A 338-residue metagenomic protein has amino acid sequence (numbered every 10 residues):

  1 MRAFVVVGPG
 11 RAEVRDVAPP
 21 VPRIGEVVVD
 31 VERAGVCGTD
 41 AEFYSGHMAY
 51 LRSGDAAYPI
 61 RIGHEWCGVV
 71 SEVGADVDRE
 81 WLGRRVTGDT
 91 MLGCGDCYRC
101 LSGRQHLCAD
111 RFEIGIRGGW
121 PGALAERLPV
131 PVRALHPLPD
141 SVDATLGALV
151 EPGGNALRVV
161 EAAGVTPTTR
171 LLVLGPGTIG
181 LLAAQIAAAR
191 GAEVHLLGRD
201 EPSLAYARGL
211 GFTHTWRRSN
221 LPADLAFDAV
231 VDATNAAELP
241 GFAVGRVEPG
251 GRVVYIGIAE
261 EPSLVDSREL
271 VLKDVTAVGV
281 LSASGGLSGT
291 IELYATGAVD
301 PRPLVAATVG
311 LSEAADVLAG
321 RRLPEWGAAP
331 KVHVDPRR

Functional and structural regions predicted by a protein language model:
M1, S284, S288-R338: C-terminal hydrophobic helical "lid"/dimerization subdomain of Rossmann-like NAD(P)H-dependent oxidoreductases
R2, E13, D30, C67-V69 (+1 more regions): Residues located in well-ordered beta-strands
P20-A34, A49-Y98, P139-S141: Glycine-rich beta-strand-centered segment in the early N-terminal region that forms part of a ligand/cofactor-binding
S53, H64, C94-L174: NAD(P)H dinucleotide-binding glycine-rich loop of Rossmann-like/cofactor-binding domains, especially the beta1-alpha1
W81, V142-S219: Mid-domain Rossmann-like dinucleotide-binding core that forms the NAD(H)/NADP(H) cofactor-binding site
L197-D200, A233, L281: N-terminal Rossmann-fold cofactor-binding loop
L221-V230: A short acidic, Gly/Pro-enriched loop at the edge of an enzyme's catalytic core that lines a small-molecule cofactor
E238-A298, D335-R338: Glycine-rich phosphate-binding loop and adjacent beta-alpha segment of Rossmann(oid) nucleotide-cofactor-binding
